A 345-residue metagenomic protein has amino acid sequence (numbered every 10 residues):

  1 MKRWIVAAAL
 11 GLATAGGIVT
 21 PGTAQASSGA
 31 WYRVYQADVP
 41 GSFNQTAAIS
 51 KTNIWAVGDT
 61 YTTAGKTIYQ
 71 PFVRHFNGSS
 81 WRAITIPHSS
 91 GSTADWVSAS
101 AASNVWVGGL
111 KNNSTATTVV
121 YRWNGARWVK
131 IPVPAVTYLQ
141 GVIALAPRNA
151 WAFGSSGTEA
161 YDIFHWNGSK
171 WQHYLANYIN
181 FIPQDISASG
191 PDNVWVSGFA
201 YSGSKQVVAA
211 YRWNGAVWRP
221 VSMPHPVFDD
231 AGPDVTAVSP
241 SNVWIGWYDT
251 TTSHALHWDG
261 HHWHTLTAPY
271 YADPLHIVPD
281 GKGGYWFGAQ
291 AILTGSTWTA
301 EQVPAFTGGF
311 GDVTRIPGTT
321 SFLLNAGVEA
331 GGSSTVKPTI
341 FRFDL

Functional and structural regions predicted by a protein language model:
M1-A26: Secretory targeting and sorting signals
A26-L345: Residue-level hotspots at or immediately adjacent to binding/recognition sites across diverse folds
